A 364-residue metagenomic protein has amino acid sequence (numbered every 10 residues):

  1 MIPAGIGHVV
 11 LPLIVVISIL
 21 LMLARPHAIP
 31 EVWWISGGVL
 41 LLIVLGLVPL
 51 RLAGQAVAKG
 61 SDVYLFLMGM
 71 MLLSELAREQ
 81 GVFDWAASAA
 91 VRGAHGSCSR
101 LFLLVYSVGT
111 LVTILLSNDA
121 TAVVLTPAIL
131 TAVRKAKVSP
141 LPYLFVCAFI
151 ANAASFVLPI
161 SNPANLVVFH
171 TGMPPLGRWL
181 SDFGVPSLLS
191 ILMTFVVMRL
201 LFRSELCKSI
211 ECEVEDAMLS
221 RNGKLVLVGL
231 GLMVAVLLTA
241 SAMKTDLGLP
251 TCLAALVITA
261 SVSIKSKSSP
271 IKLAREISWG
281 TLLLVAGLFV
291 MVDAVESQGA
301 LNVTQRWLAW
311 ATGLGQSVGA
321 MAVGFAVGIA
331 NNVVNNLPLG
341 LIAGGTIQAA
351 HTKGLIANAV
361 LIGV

Functional and structural regions predicted by a protein language model:
M1-G7, P26-I29, L52-V63, L176-P186 (+4 more regions): Interfacial loop-to-helix junctions that mark the boundaries of transmembrane helices in multi-pass membrane
M1-I14, S88, R92-H95, R199-L230 (+2 more regions): Intrinsically disordered, low-complexity non-transmembrane regions of multi-pass membrane transporters
I2-L13, G60-L72, N118-A122, A153-F156 (+5 more regions): Structural signature of hydrophobic alpha-helical transmembrane segments
P3, R51-P142, G280-T352: Membrane-embedded alpha-helical segments and adjacent helix-loop junctions characteristic of multi-pass solute
G7-I19, H27-V48, G60-L72, V124 (+3 more regions): Hydrophobic mid-bilayer segments of alpha-helices in multi-pass membrane transport proteins, especially secondary
P12-L13, W33-G37, Y64-L65, S99-S107 (+9 more regions): Hydrophobic alpha-helical transmembrane segments
T113-V123, P140-M173, T194-R199, G328-G344 (+1 more regions): Alpha-helical transmembrane segments and, especially, the helix-loop junctions at the ends of these helices
V138, V157, G177-R221, L225-V228 (+1 more regions): Juxtamembrane and boundary regions of transmembrane helices in multi-pass small-molecule transporters and channels
